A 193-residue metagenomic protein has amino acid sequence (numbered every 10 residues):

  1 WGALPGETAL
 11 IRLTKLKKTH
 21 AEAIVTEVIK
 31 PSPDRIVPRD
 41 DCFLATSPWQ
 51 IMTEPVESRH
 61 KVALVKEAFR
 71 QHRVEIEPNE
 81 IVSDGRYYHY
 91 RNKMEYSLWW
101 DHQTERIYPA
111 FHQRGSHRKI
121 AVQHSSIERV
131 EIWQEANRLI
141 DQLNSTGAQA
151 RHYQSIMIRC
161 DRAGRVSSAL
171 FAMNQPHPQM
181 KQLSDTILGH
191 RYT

Functional and structural regions predicted by a protein language model:
W1-T193: Accessory RNA-recognition modules of RNA-modification enzymes
